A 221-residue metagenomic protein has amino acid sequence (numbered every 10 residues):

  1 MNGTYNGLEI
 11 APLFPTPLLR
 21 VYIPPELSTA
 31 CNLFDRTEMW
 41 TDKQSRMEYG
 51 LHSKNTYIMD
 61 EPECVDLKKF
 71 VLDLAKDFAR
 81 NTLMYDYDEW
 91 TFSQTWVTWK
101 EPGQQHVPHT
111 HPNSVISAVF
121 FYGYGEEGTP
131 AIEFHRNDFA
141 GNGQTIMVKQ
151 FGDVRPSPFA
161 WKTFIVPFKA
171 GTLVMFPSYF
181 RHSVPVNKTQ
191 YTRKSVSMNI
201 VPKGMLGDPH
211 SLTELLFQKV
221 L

Functional and structural regions predicted by a protein language model:
M1-Y85, Q105, A131, L212-F217: Non-heme Fe(II)/2-oxoglutarate
E26, G125, F139, F180-H182 (+1 more regions): Short, solvent-exposed loop/turn segments at secondary-structure junctions
N81-T82, F92, V97-V107: Short acidic (Asp/Glu) patches
T91-T95, S114-I116, P130, T192: A generic structural signal for short beta-strands and their flanking turns/coil linkers
K100-M175, M205-L212: Catalytic core of non-heme Fe(II) oxygenases with the double-stranded beta-helix
H106-H109, H182-T189: Short beta-strand His + acidic residue motifs that chelate non-heme Fe in jelly-roll/DSBH and cupin folds
S117-F120, Q190-L206: A short hydrophobic beta-strand segment most commonly corresponding to one strand of the jelly-roll/cupin
V174-V184: Terminal, low-complexity interaction segments
